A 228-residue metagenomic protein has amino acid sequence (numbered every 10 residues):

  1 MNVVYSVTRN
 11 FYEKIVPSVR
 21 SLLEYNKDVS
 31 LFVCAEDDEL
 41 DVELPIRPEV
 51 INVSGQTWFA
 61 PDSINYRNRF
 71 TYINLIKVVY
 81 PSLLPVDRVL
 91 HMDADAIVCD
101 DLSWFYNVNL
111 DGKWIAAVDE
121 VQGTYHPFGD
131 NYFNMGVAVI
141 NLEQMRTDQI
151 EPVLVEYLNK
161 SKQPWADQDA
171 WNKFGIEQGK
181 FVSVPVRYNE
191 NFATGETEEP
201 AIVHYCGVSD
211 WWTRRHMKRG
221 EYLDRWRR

Functional and structural regions predicted by a protein language model:
M1-V7, K14-P17, V33, M135 (+1 more regions): A glycosyltransferase accessory/donor-loop signature
S21-D28: Short, acidic, metal-binding catalytic loop of nucleotide-sugar glycosyltransferases
D28-L31, R88: Residues at the starts of beta-strands that form the adenosine-phosphate
L31-E36, A117: Short internal beta-strands
A35-L40, G55, L102, V121 (+1 more regions): Short, polar loop motifs at secondary-structure junctions
D41-L83: Active-site-proximal specificity loops/subdomain of glycosyltransferases
R69-F70, P127-D130, K160-Q163: Short Gly/Pro-enriched turn/cap motifs at secondary-structure boundaries
I73-Q122, D130-Y132, A138-I140: GT-A fold catalytic core of metal-dependent nucleotide-sugar glycosyltransferases, centered on the diacidic
